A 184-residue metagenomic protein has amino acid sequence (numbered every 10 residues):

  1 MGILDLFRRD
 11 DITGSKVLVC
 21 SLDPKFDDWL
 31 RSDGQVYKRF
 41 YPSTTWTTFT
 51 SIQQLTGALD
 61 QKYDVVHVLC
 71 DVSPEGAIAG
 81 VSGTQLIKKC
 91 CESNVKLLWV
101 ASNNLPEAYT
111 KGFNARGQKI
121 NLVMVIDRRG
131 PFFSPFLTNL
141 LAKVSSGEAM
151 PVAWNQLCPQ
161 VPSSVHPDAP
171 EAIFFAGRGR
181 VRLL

Functional and structural regions predicted by a protein language model:
G2-V72, A77: A domain-level signal for caspase-like cysteine endopeptidase catalytic cores and their zymogen-processing architecture
V17-C20, W46, Y63-V68, L86 (+4 more regions): Hydrophobic beta-strand residues in large extracellular and virion-surface proteins
D28, P74-V81, E107-T110, F132-S134: Extracytoplasmic/secreted cell-surface and envelope-processing proteins
S32-V36, K89, A108-F113: A short acidic, amphipathic alpha-helical/loop segment
Q53-D60, T84-K88, T138: Amphipathic, non-transmembrane alpha-helical secondary structure
L59-D60, C91-E92, S145: Residue-level signal for alpha-helix termini/capping positions
D71-K96, V100: A short, glycine/acidic-enriched catalytic loop
V95-L184: Active-site-proximal C-terminal subdomain of hydrolase catalytic domains
